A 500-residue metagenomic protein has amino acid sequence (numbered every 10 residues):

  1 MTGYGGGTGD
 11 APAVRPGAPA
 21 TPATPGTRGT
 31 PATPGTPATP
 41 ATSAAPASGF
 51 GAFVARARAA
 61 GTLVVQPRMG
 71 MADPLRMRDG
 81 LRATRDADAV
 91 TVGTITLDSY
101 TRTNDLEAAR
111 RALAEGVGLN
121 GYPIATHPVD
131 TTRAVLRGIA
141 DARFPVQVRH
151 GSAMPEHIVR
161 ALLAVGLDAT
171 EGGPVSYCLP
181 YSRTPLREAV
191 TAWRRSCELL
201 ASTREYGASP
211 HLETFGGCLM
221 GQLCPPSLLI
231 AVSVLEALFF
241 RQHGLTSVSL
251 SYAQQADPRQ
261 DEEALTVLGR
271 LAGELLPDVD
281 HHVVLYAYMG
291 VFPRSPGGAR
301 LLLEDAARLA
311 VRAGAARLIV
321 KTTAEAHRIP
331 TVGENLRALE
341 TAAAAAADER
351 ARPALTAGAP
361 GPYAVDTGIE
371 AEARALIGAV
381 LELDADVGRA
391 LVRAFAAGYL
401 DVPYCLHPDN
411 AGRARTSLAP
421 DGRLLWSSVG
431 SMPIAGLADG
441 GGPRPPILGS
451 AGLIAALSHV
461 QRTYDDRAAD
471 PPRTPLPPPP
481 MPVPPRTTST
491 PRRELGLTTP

Functional and structural regions predicted by a protein language model:
T2-P16, T39-P226, I230-H243, S247-S251 (+3 more regions): Catalytic alpha/beta active-site cores
A18-T42: Long, intrinsically disordered low-complexity tandem-repeat segments
G49-F53, R337-P475, P482-P484, P491-R492 (+1 more regions): Catalytic-core signal marking the mid-to-C-terminal active-site face
M77, A125-T132, P155, L186-A189 (+11 more regions): Generic structural signal for well-ordered, non-membrane alpha-helical segments in soluble metabolic enzymes
T84-A87, L199-T203, H243, L275 (+4 more regions): Change "in soluble alpha/beta enzymes" to "in soluble alpha/beta proteins
T91-V92, S209, D278-V283, E349-A364: Flexible, glycine/charged-enriched surface loops at secondary-structure junctions
A109-A114, L186-A189, L265, A326-R352: C-terminal helical cap(s) of enzyme catalytic domains, especially alpha/beta-barrels
R187, E205-R337: Long alpha-helical, hydrophobic tracts
